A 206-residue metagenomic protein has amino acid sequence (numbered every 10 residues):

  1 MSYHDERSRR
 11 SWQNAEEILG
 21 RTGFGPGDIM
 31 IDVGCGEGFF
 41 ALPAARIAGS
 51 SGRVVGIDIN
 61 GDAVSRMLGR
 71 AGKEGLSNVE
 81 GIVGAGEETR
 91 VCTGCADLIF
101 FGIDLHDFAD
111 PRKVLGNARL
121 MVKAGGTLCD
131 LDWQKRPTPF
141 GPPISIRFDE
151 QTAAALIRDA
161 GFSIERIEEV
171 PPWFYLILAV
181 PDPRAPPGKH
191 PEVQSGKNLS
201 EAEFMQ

Functional and structural regions predicted by a protein language model:
R9-I29: Conserved alpha-helix/loop element of class I SAM-dependent methyltransferases that forms part of the SAM/SAH-binding
I31, E37-E88: Class I SAM-dependent methyltransferase SAM/SAH-binding core
E87-L98: A short acidic, Gly/Pro-enriched loop at the edge of an enzyme's catalytic core that lines a small-molecule cofactor
D97-D110: A short SAM/SAH-binding and catalytic strip from SAM-dependent methyltransferases
R112-A124: A short glycine-rich, Lys/Arg-flanked "PGG" loop and its adjoining helix->strand segment in the class I
G125-D132: Conserved beta-strand signature within the Rossmann-like core of class I S-adenosyl-L-methionine
I146-A160: Short alpha-helix
E169-Q206: Core SAM-dependent methyltransferase catalytic element
